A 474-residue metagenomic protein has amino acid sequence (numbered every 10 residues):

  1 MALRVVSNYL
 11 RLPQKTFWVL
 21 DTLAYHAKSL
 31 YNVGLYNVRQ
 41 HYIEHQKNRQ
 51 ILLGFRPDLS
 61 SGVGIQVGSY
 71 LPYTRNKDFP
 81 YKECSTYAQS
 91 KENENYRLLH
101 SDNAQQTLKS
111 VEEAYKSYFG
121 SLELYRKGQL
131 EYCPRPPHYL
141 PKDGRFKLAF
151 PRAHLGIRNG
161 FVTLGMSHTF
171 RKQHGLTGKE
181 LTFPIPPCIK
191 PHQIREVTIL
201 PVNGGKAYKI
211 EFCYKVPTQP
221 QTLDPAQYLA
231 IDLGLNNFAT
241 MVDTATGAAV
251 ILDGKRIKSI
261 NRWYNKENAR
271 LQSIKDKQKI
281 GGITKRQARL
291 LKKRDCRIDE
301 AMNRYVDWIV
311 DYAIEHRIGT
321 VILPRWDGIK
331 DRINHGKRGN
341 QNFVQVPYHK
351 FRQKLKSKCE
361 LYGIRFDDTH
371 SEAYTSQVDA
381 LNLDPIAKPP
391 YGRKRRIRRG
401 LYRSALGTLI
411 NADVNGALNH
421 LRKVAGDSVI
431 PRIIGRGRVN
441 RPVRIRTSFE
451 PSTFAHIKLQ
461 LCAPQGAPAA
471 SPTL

Functional and structural regions predicted by a protein language model:
M1-L474: Nucleic-acid substrate recognition interfaces
